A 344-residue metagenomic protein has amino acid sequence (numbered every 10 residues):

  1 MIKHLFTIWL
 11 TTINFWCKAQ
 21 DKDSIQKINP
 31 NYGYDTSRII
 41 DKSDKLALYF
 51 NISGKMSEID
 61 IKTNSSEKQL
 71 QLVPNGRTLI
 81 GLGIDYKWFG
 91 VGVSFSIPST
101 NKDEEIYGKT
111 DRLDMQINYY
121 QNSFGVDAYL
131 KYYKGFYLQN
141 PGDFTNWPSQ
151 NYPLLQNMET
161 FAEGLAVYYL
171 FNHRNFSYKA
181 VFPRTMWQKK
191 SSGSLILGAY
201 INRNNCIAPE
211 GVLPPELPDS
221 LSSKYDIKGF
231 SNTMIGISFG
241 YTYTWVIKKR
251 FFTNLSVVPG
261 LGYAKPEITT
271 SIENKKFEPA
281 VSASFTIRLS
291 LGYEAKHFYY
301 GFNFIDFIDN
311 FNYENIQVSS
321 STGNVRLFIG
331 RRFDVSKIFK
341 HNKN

Functional and structural regions predicted by a protein language model:
M1-T36, F251, I329-F333, N344: Bacterial Sec-dependent N-terminal signal peptides
K42-L48, T78, K87-F89, L113 (+6 more regions): Outer-envelope beta-barrel architecture signal
F50, I80-Y86, M115-Y119, L165-F171 (+5 more regions): Residues on the lipid-exposed face of transmembrane beta-strands in outer-membrane beta-barrel proteins
I52-E58, Y86-G90, F95-N101, Q121-S123 (+7 more regions): Transmembrane beta-strands of outer-membrane beta-barrel pores
K55, I61-K62, D127-E163, F298 (+2 more regions): Outer-membrane beta-barrel translocator/channel fold
K55-L79, G90-G108: Surface-exposed strand-loop-strand hairpins of Gram-negative outer-membrane beta-barrel proteins
Q71, Q139-G142, Q150-E163, C206-E216 (+4 more regions): Extracellular/periplasm-exposed beta-strand and loop segments of Gram-negative cell-envelope proteins, dominated by
G164-V167, T322-N344: Outer-membrane beta-barrel "beta-signal"
